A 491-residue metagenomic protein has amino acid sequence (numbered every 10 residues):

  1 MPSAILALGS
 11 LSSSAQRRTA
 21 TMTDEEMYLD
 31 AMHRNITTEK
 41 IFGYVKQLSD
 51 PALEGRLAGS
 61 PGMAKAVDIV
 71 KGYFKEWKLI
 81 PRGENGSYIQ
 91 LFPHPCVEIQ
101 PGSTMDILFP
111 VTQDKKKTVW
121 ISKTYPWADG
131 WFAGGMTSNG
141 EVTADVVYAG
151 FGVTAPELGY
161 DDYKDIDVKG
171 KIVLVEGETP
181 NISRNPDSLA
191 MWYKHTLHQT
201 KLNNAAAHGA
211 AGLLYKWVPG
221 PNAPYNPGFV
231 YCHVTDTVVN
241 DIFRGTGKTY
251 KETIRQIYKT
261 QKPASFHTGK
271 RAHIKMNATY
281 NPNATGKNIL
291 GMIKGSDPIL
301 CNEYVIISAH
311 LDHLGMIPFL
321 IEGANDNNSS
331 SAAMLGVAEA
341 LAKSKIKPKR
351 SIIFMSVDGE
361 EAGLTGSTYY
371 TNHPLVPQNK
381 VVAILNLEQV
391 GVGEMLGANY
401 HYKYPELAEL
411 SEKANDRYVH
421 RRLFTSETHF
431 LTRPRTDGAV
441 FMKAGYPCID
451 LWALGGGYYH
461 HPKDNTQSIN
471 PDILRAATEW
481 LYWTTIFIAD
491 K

Functional and structural regions predicted by a protein language model:
M1-A20: Bacterial Sec-dependent N-terminal signal peptides
A20, D24-D30, N35-P61, W77 (+6 more regions): N-terminal capping segment at the start of a domain
D24, L29, P110-D114, A128-D165 (+3 more regions): Soluble metallo-hydrolase cores and metallopeptidase-like ectodomains found primarily in the secretory/periplasmic
M27-N35, P51-P61, P93, G135-T137 (+9 more regions): Second-shell loop/turn segments in exported
P51-P180, G286: Noncatalytic luminal/extracellular "stalk/propeptide" segments of secretory-pathway proteins
T124, K164, Y231-V234, V239-D241 (+2 more regions): Metal-dependent peptidase/peptidase-like ectodomains
H198, I289, I307-G363, L481: Alpha-helical metal-binding/catalytic segments enriched in His/Glu/Asp
E339, K343, G457-K491: His/Asp/Glu-rich mid-to-C-terminal helical/loop segments that flank catalytic regions of hydrolases
